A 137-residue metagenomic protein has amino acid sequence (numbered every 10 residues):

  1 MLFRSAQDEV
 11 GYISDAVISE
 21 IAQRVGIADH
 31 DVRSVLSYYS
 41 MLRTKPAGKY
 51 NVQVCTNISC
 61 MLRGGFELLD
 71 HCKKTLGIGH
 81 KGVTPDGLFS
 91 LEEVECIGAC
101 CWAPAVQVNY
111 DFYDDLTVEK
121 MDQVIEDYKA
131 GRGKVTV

Functional and structural regions predicted by a protein language model:
E9-A16: Short acidic alpha-helix initiation/capping motifs at coil-to-helix transition points, especially at protein N-termini
S14, G26-D31, T117: Helix N-cap / loop-to-helix initiation motif
S19: Residues within the helices of the helix-turn-helix
A22: The alpha-helix within a helix-turn-helix
D29, S34-V54, K74-G98: Immediate flanking context of iron-sulfur cluster ligation sites
V52, S59-T75, W102-I125: Iron-sulfur (Fe-S) cluster-binding segments and ferredoxin-like electron-carrier domains, especially [2Fe-2S]
K81, P85-C101, D122-V137: Short Fe-S-cluster ligation motifs
